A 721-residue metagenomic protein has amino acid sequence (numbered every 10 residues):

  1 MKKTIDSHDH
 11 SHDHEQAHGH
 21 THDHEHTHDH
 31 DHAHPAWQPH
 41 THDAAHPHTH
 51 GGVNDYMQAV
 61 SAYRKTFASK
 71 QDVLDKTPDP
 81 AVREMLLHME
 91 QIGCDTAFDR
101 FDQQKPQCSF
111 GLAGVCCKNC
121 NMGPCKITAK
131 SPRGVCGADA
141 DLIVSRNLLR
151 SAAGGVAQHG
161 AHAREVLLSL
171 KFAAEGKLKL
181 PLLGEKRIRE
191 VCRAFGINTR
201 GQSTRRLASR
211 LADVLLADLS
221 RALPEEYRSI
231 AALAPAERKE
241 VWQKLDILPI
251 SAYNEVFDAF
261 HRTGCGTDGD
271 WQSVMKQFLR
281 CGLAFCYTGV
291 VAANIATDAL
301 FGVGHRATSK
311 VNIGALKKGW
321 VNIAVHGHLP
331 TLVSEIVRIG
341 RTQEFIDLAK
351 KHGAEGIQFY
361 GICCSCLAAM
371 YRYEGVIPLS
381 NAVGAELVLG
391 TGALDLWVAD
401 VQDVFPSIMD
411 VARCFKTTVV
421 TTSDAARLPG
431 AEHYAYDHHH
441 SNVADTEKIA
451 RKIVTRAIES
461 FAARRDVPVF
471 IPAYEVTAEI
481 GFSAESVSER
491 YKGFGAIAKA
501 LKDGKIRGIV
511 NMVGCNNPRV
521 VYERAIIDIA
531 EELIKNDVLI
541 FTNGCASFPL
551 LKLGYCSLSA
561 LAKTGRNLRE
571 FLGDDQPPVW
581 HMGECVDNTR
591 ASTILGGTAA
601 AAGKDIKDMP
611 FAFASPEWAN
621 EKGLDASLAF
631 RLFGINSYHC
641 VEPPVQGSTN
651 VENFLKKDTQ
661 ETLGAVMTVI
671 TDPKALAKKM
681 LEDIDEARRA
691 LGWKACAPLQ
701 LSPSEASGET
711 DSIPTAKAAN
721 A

Functional and structural regions predicted by a protein language model:
K2-H50: Histidine-centered metal-binding segments
H40, H46-A721: Anaerobic metallocofactor- and corrinoid-dependent redox/one-carbon enzyme cores, especially those from methanogenesis
